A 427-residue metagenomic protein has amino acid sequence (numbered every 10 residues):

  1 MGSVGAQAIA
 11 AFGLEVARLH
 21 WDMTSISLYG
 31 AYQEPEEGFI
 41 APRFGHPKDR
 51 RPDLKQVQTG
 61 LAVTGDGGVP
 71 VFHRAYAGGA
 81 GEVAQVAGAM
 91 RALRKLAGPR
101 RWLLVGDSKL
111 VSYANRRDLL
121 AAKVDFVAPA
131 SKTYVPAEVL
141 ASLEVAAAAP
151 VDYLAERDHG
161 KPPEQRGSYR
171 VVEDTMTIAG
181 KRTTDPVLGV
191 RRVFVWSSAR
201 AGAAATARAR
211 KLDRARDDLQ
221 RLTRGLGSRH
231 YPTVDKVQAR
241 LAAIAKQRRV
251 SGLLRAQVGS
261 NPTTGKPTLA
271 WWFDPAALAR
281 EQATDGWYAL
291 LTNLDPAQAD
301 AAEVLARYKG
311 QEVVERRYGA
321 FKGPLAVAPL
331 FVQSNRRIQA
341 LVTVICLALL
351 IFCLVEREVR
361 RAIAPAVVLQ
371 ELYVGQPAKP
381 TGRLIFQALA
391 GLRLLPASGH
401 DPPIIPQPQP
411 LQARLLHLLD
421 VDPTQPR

Functional and structural regions predicted by a protein language model:
M1-R427: Anion-binding and metal-coordination hotspots
